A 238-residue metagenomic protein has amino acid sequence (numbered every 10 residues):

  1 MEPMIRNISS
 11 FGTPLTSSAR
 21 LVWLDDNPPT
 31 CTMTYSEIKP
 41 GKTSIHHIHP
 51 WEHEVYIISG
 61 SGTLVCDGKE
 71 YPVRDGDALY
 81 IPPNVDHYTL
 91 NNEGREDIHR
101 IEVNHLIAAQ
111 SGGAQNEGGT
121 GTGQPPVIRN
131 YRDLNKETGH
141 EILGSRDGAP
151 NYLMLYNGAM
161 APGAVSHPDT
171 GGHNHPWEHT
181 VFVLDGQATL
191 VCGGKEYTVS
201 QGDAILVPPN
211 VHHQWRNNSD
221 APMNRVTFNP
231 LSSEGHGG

Functional and structural regions predicted by a protein language model:
M1-T30, A109-M154, A161, G238: A short, N-terminal "cap"/entry segment at the start of jelly-roll beta-barrel domains of the cupin/DSBH fold
S17-R20, T34-H49, Y156-N174, P209: Conserved short histidine dyad/triad with adjacent acidic residue
W23-D25, T43-H49, L90-N92, G144-S145 (+3 more regions): Short histidine-centered beta-strand/loop micro-motifs that create catalytic or ligand/metal-coordination sites
N27, R74, P83-Q110, P209-G235: Ligand-binding loop in jelly-roll beta-barrel domains
E37-I38, I48-L64, N157-A161, N174-L190: Short, conserved beta-strand element in jelly-roll/cupin
S61-T63, E70, D86, T180 (+4 more regions): Structural motif
G68-P83, G194-P209: Short acidic-glycine-tyrosine-enriched beta hairpin
